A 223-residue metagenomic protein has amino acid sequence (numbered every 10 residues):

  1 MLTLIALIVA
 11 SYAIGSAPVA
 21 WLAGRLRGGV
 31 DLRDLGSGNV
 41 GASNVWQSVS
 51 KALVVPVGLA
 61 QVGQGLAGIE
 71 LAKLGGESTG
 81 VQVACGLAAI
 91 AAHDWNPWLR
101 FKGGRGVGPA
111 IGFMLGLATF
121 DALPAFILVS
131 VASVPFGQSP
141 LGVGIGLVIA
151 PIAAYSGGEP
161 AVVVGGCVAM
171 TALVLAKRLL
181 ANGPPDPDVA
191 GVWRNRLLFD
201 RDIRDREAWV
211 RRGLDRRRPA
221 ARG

Functional and structural regions predicted by a protein language model:
M1-V9, G63-A84, L115-D121, A154-G165: Helix-coil boundary and interhelical linker segments in multi-pass alpha-helical membrane proteins
L2-G28: N-terminal signal-anchor transmembrane alpha helix
I5-A10, V54-G58, Q82-L87, I111 (+3 more regions): Hydrophobic alpha-helical transmembrane segments
G15, A88-W95, A132-P135, P151-Y155 (+1 more regions): Alpha-helical transmembrane segments and their membrane-interface exit regions
L22-A52, P184-G223: Cytosolic, membrane-interface loops and tails of multi-pass inner-membrane proteins
V30-G41, P97-I111, Q138-G146: Short, non-helical or kinked segments that cap or interrupt transmembrane helices
W46-V49, A72-G75, A92, V107-G137 (+1 more regions): Interfacial segments of multi-pass membrane proteins
Q47-K73: Multi-pass membrane catalytic core of lipid/isoprenoid biosynthesis enzymes
